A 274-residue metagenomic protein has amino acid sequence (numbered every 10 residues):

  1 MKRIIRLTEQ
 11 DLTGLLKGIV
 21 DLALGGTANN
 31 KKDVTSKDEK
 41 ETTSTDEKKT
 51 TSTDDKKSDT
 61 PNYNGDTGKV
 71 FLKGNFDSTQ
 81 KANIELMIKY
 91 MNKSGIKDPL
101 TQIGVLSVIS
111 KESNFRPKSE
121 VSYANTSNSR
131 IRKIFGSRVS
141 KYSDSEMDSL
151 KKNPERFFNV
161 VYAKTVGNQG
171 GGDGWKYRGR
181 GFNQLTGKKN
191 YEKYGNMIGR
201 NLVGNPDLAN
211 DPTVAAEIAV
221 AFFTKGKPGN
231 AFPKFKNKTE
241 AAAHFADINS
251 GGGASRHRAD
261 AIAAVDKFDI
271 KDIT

Functional and structural regions predicted by a protein language model:
M1-T27: Protein-protein interaction and targeting regions used for scaffolding, dimerization, and localization
I19, A23-K32, K37, S44-K93: N-terminal export signals and maturation junctions of secreted/periplasmic proteins
K49-S52, K57-N64, N75-K81, T165-T274: Non-catalytic cell-wall polysaccharide-engagement segments
P61-F115, R132-K151: Export/targeting segments at the very N-terminus of extracytoplasmic proteins
L100-F115, M147-N168, L185, A219 (+1 more regions): Short, functionally critical alpha-helical segments immediately adjacent to catalytic or ligand/cofactor-binding
N114-F115, Y123, K188-Y191: Short loop/turn segments at secondary-structure transitions that flank enzyme active sites
P117-S127, N196: Short, solvent-exposed loop/turn and secondary-structure capping segments
I131-F182, K189-E192: Binding-interface segments
